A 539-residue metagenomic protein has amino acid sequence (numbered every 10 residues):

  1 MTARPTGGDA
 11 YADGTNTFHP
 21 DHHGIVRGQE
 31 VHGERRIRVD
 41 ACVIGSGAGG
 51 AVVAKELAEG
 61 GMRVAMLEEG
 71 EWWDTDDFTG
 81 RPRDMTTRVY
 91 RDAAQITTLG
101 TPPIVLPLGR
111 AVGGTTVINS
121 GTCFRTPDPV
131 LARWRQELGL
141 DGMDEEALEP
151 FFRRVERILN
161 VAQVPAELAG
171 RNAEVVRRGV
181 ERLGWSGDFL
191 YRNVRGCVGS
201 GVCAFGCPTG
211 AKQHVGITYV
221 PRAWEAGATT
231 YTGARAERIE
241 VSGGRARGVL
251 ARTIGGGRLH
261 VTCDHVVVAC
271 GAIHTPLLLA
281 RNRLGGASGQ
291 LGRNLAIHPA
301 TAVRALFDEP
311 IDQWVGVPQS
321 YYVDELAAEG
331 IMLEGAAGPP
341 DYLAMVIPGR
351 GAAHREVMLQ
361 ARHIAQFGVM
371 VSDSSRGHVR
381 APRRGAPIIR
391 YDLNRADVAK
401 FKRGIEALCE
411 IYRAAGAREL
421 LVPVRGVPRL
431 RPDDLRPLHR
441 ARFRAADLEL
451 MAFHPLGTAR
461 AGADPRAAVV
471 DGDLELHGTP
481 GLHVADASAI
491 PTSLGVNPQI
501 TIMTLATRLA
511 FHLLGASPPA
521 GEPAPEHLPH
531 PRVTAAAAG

Functional and structural regions predicted by a protein language model:
T2-P20, Q29, E137, D141-E237 (+2 more regions): Conserved redox-cofactor binding core of oxidoreductases
A10-R133, E145-E146, A287-D308, Q313-V317 (+2 more regions): N-terminal glycine-rich phosphate/pyrophosphate-binding loop and immediately adjacent elements
Y11-H19, N119, S288-Y412, F443-A446 (+5 more regions): FAD cofactor-binding and catalytic pocket of flavoenzymes
G47-A48, I273, A489: Residue-level detector of alpha-helix initiation sites
E56-E59, R63-A65, G70-T75, G80 (+7 more regions): Glycine-rich loop(s) and the adjacent beta-strand/alpha-helix scaffold that form part
R91-L108, G257-L259, C263, P318-L326 (+2 more regions): Short, hydrophobic/aliphatic alpha-helical segments
I239, G377-A381, A459-H483: FAD-binding beta-loop-beta segment adjacent to the flavin cofactor pocket
T492-F511: A conserved FAD-binding loop/helix module that cradles the flavin
